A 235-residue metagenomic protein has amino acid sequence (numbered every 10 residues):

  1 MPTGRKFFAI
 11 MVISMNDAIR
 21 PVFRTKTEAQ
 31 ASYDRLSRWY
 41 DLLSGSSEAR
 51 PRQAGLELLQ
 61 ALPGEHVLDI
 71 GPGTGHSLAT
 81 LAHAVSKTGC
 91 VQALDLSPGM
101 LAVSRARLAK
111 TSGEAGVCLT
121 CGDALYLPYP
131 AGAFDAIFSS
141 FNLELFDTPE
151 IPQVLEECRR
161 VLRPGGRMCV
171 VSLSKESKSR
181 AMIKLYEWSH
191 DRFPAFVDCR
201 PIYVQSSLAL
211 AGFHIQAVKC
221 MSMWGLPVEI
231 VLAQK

Functional and structural regions predicted by a protein language model:
S46-P63: Conserved alpha-helix/loop element of class I SAM-dependent methyltransferases that forms part of the SAM/SAH-binding
L68-Y126: Class I SAM-dependent methyltransferase SAM/SAH-binding core
L125-I137: A short acidic, Gly/Pro-enriched loop at the edge of an enzyme's catalytic core that lines a small-molecule cofactor
A136-P149: A short SAM/SAH-binding and catalytic strip from SAM-dependent methyltransferases
P152-P164: A short glycine-rich, Lys/Arg-flanked "PGG" loop and its adjoining helix->strand segment in the class I
G166-S172: Conserved beta-strand signature within the Rossmann-like core of class I S-adenosyl-L-methionine
F196-A211: Short alpha-helix
G212-F213, A217-K235: Core SAM-dependent methyltransferase catalytic element
